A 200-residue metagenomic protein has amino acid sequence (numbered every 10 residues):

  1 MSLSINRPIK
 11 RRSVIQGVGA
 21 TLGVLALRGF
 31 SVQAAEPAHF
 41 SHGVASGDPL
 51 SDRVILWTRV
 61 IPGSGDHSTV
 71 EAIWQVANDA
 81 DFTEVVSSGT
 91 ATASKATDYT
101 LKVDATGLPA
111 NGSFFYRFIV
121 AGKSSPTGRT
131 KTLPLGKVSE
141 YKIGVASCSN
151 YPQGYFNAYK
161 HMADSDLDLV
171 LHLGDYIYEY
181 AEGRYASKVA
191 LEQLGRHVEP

Functional and structural regions predicted by a protein language model:
M1-I9, A20: N-terminal secretory signal peptides
R12: Residues within the helices of the helix-turn-helix
V18-G19, D66: Enrichment for repetitive, rod-forming helical segments
L27-S31: C-terminal segment of classical bacterial N-terminal signal peptides
A35-P200: Divalent metal-dependent phosphoesterase catalytic cores across multiple superfamilies
